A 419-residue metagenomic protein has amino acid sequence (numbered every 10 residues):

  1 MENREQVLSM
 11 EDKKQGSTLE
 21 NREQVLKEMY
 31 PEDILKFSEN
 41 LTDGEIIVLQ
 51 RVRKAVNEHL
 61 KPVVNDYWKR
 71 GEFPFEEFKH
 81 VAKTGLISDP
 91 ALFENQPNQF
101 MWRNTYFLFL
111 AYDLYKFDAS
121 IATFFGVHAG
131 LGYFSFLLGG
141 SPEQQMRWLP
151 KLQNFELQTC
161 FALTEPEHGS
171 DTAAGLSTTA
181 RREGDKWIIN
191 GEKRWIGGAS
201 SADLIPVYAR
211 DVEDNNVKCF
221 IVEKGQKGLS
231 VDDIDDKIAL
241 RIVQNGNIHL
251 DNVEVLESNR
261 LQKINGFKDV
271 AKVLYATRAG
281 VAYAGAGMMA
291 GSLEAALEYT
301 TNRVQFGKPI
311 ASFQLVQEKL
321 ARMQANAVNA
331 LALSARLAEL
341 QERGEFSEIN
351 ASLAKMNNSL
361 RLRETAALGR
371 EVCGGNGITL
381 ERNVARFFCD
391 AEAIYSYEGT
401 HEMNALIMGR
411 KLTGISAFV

Functional and structural regions predicted by a protein language model:
M1-F124, Q144-R147, K151-N154, L412-V419: Amphipathic, small/basic residue-rich leader segments at the start of a protein or domain
N21, L240, S352-V419: Alpha-helix capping/hinge segments and adjacent helical runs
F37-S38, I47, S230-V328, I394 (+2 more regions): Glycine-rich beta->alpha junctions and the first turn(s) of the following alpha-helix
K61-K69, T301, Q305-K308, Q324-N357 (+1 more regions): C-terminal helix-coil-helix/basic helical segment that borders enzyme active sites and/or dimer interfaces and provides
T123-E143, T172: N-terminal glycine-rich flavin-associated loop
F155-T164: A short, Trp-centered hydrophobic/proline-enriched beta-strand micro-motif
T178-R181: A structural signal for short hydrophobic beta-strand segments in well-ordered beta-sheet cores
N190-V231: A short core secondary-structure module
